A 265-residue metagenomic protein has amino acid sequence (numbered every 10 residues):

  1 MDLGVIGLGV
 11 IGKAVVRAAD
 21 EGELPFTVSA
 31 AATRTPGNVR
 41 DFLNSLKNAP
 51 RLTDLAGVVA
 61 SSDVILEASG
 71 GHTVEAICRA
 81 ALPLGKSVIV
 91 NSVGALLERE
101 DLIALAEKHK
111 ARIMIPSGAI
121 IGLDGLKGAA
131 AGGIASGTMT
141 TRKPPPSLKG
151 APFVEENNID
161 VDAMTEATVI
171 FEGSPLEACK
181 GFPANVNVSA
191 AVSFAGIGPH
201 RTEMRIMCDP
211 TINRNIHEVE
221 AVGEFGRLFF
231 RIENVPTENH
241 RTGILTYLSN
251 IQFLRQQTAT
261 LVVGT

Functional and structural regions predicted by a protein language model:
M1-G4: Extreme N-terminal starter segment of soluble prokaryotic enzymes
I6, A119-T265: Active-site-lining helix/loop region of Rossmann-like oxidoreductase modules
G12-K13: N-terminal Rossmann-fold NAD(P) dinucleotide-binding loop
G22-L43: NAD(P)-binding Rossmann-fold cofactor-contacting core
N48-S61: Short acidic low-complexity segments
I65-E67: N-terminal Rossmann-like NAD(P) cofactor-binding module of classical short-chain dehydrogenase/reductase
R79, L84, S92-R112: Rossmann-fold NAD(P)-binding glycine/threonine-rich loop
D101-I120, A135-M139: Rossmann-fold dehydrogenase core element
